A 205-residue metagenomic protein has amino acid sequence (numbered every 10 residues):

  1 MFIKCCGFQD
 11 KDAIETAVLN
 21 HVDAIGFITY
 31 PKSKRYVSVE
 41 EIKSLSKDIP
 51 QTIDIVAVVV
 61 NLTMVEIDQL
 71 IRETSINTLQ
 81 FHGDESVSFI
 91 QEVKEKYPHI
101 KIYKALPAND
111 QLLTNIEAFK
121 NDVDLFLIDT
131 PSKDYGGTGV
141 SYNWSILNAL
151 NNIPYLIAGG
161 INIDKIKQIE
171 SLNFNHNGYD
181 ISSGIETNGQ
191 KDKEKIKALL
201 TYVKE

Functional and structural regions predicted by a protein language model:
M1-E205: Conserved N-terminal beta1-alpha1 strand-loop-helix module at the mouth
